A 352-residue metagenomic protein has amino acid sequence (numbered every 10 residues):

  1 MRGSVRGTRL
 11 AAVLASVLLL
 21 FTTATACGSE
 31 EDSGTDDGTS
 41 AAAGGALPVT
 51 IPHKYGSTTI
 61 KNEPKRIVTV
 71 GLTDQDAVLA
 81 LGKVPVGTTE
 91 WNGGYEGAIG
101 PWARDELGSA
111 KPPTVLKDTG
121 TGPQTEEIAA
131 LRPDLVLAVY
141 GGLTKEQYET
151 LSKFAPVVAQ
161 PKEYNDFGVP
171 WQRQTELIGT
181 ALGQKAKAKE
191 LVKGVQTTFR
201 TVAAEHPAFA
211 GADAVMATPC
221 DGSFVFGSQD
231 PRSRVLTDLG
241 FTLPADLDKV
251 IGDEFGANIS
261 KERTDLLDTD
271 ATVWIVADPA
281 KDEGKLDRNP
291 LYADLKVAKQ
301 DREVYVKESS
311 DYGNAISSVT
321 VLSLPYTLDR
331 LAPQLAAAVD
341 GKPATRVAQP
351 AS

Functional and structural regions predicted by a protein language model:
M1-T25: Sec-dependent bacterial lipoprotein signal peptides
R9, T23-G45: Bacterial lipoprotein signal-peptidase II cleavage site
D36-V86, N92-G97, H206, R330-S352: Extracytoplasmic low-complexity, Pro/Thr/Ser/Ala/Gly-rich segments that lie immediately after a secretion/anchoring
R66-T69, D74-V78, K187-D246: Basic- and aromatic-lined ligand-binding clefts that recognize polyanionic substrates
Q75-E127: A short, structured surface patch at a secondary-structure boundary
R132-A138, P156, T264, T269-T272: Proline-aspartate-enriched helix->loop->beta-strand connector
E146-Q147, F154-C220, S317-S352: Extracytoplasmic substrate-binding proteins
D270-S352: Structured C-terminal subdomain patch of bacterial secreted/periplasmic proteins
